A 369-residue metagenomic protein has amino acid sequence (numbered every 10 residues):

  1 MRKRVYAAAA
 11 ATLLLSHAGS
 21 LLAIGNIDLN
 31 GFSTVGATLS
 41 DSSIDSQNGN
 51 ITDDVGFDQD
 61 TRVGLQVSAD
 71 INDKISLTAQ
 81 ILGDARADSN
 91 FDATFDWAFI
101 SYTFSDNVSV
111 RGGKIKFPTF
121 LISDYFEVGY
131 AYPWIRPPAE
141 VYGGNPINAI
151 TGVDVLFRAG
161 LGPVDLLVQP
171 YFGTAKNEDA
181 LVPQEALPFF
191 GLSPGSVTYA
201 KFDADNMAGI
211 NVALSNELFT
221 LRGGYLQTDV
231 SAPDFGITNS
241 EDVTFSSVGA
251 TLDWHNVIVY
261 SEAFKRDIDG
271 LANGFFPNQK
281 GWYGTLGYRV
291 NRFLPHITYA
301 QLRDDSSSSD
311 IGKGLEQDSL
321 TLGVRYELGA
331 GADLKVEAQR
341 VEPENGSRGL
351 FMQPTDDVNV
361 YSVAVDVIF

Functional and structural regions predicted by a protein language model:
M1-A7: Bacterial N-terminal signal peptides that target proteins for export
I24-G36, D54-E178, A213-E217, T285-Y288 (+1 more regions): Outer membrane beta-barrel
G25, T38-T61, E185, F189-T198: Surface-exposed strand-loop-strand hairpins of Gram-negative outer-membrane beta-barrel proteins
F32-S40, L82-D84, I115-F117, Y171-A175 (+6 more regions): Outer-membrane beta-barrel pore domains and translocons
I44, A98-T103, S123, E127 (+1 more regions): Outer-membrane beta-barrel pore domains
D58-V63, T78-Q80, A93-W97, I150-G152 (+5 more regions): Transmembrane beta-barrel architecture of outer-membrane proteins
E185-A232: Loop-centered beta-sheet repeat module
